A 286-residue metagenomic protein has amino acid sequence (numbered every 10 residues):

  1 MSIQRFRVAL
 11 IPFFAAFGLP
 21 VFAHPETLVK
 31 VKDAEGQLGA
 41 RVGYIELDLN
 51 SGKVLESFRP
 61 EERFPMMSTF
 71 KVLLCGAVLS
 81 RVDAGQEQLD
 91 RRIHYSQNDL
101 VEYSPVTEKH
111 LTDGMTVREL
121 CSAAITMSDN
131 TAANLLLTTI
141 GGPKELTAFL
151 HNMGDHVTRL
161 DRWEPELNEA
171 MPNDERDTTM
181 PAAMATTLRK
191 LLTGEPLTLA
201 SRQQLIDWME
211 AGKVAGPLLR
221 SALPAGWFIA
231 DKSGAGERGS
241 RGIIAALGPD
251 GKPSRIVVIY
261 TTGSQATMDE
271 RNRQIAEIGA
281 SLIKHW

Functional and structural regions predicted by a protein language model:
M1-L10: Bacterial N-terminal signal peptides that target proteins for export
A9-P20: Bacterial N-terminal signal peptides
H24-G36, N50, L55, T138-T139 (+4 more regions): Structured C-terminal helix/loop/strand segments within mature extracytoplasmic catalytic/sensor domains
G36-F64, E87: Short, conserved catalytic-motif segment at the N-terminal edge
R41, T116, N134-T193: Mid-domain, small-residue-enriched loop/turn segments at the edges of structured enzyme/sensor domains
G52, F64-I93, V257: Active-site SXXK
S80-D99, T147, T198-S201: Short, well-structured active-site flanking segments
L100-L135, P143: Conserved catalytic neighborhood of penicillin-recognizing serine enzymes
